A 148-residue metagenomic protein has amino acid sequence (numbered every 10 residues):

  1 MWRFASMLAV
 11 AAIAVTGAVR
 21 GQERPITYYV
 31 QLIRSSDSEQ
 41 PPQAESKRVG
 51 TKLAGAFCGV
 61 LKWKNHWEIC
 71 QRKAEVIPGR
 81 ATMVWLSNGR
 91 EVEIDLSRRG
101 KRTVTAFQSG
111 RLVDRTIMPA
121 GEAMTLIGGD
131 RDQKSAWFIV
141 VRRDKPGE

Functional and structural regions predicted by a protein language model:
A5-A14: Bacterial N-terminal signal peptides
V15-E23: Bacterial Sec-dependent signal peptides at the C-terminal "C-region" and cleavage site
Q22-E148: Outer membrane pore-forming secretion/assembly proteins and partners of Gram-negative envelopes
